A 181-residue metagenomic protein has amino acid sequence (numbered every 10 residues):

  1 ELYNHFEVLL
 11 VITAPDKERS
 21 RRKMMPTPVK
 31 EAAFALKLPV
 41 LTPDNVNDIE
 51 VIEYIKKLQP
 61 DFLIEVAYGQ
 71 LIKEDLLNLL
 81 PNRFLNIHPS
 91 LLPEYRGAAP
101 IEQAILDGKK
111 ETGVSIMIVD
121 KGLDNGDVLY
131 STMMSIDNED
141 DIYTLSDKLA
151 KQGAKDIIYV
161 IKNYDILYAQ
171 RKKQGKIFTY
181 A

Functional and structural regions predicted by a protein language model:
E1-M24: N-terminal Rossmann-like dinucleotide-binding module
H5, L36, L79-L80: Short, structured coil segments at secondary-structure junctions
V11-A14, P43, I87, V119: Generic beta-sheet signal
R21-E31, P43-E50: Core alpha/beta nucleotide-donor-binding catalytic domains of modification enzymes
V29-V40, E65: Short, structured active-site "lid" loops
A33-K37, I55, K109: A generic structural signal for well-ordered alpha-helical segments
I49-Q59: Short amphipathic alpha-helix with an adjacent loop that forms part of the alpha/beta core around
P60-F62, V66-Y180: Donor/substrate-binding cores of folate-linked one-carbon enzymes
